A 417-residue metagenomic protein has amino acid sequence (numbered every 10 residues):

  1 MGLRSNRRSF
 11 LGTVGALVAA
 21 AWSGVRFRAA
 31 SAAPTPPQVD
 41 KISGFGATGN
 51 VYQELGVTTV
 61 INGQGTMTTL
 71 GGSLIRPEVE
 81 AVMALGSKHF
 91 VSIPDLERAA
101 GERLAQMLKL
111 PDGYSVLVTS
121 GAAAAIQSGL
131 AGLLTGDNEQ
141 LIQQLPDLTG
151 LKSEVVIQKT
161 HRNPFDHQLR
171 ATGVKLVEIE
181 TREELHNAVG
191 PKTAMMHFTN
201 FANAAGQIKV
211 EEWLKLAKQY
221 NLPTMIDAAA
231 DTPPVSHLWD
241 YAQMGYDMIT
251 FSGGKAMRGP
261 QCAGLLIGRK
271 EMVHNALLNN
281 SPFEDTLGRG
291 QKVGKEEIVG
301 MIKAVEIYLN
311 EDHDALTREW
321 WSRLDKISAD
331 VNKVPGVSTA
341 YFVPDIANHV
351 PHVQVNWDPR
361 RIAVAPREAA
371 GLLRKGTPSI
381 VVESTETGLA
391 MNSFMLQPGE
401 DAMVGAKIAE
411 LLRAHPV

Functional and structural regions predicted by a protein language model:
M1-A33: N-terminal export signals
L11-L17, A33-I61, G65-L70, L74 (+5 more regions): Conserved PLP-enzyme active-site core in the AAT-like
V51, D330-E410: Conserved C-terminal alpha-helix-loop-beta "cap" of PLP-dependent enzymes that closes/shapes the active-site mouth
T59-T68, E80-S87, H352: Generic N-terminal amphipathic, Lys/Arg-enriched alpha-helix
L74, E80-A81, K88-V91, D95-G101 (+1 more regions): Metallocofactor- and cofactor-centric catalytic cores in central/energy metabolism, strongly enriched
L85-S87, N200, W357, S393: Short glycine-centered, acidic/aromatic-flanked micro-motifs in structured strand/loop junctions that mark active-site
I93-R98, G113-V116, G288-Q291, E311-W320 (+3 more regions): Flexible, glycine/charged-enriched surface loops at secondary-structure junctions
V305-A329: Structural signature of PLP-dependent enzymes
